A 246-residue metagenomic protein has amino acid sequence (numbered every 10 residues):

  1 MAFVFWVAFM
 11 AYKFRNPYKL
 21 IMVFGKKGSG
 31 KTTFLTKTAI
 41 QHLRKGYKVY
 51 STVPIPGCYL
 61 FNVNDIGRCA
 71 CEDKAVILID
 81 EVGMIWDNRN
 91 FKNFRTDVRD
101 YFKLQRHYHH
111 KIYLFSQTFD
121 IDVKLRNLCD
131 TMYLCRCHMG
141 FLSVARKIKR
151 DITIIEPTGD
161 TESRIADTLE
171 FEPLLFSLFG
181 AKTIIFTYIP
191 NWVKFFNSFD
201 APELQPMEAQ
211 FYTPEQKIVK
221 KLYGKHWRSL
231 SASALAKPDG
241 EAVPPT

Functional and structural regions predicted by a protein language model:
A2-R15: Pre-Walker A adenine-sensing motif
V23: Hydrophobic anchor at the beta1->P-loop junction of P-loop NTPases
K26-K27: The conserved Walker
K31: Conserved lysine of the Walker
F34: Hydrophobic positions on the alpha1 helix immediately C-terminal to the Walker A/P-loop
P54-Y108: Conserved nucleotide-sensing/catalytic segment adjacent to the nucleotide-binding pocket in NTP-handling enzymes
M84-D167, F171: Replace "adjacent to P-loop NTPase cores in ATP/GTP-dependent enzymes" with "adjacent to NTP-binding cores
R146-I148, T153-T246: Conserved P-loop NTPase motor module
